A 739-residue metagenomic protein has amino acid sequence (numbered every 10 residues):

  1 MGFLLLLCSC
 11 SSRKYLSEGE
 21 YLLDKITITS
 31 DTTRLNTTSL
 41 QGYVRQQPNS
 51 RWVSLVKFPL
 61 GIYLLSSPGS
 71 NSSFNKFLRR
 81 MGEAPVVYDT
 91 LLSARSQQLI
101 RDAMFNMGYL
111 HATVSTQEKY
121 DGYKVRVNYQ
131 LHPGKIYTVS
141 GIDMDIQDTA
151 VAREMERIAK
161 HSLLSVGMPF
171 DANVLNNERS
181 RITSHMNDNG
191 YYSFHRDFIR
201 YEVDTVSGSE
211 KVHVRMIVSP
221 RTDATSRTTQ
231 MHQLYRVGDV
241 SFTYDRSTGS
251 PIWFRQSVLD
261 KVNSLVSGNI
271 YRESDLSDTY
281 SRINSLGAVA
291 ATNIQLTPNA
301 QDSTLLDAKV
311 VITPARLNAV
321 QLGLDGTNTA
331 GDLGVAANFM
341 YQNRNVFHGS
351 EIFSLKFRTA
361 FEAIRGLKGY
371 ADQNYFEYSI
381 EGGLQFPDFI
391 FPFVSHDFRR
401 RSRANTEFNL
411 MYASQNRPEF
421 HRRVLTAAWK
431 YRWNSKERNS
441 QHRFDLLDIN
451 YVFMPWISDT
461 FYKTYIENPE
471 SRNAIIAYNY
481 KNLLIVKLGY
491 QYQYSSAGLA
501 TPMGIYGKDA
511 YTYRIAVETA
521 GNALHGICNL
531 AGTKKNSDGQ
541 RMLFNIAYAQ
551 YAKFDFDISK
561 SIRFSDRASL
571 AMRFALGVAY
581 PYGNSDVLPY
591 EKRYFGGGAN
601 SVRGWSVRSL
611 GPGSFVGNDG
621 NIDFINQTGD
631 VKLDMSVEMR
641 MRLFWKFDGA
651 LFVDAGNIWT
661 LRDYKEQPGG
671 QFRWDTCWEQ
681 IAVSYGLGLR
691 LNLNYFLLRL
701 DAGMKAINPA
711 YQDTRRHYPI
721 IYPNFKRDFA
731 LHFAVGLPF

Functional and structural regions predicted by a protein language model:
L6-S9: C-terminal motif of bacterial Sec signal peptides marking the signal peptidase cleavage site
S11-N328, R358, D397, F554 (+1 more regions): Periplasmic polypeptide-binding modules associated with outer-membrane biogenesis and secretion
V151-E154, I252, R272-Y506, Y511-R514 (+5 more regions): Gram-negative/organellar outer-membrane beta-barrel architecture
G249, T327-A330, D445-M641, L651-W674: C-terminal outer-membrane beta-barrel translocator/porin domains of Gram-negative envelope proteins and their
I283, Y341, L384, I515 (+7 more regions): Hydrophobic, well-ordered secondary-structure elements that form the walls of internal hydrophobic environments
L322-L324, F353-F357, F408-L410, Y513-V517 (+5 more regions): Membrane-embedded beta-strand positions of outer-membrane beta-barrel proteins
G526-C528, I622, Y664-A682, D713-N724 (+1 more regions): Outer-membrane beta-barrel domain signature, especially the mid-to-C-terminal portions of large Gram-negative OMP
A655-F672, Y695, G703-I721, L737: C-terminal beta-signal and adjacent terminal beta-strands/loops of Gram-negative outer-membrane beta-barrel proteins
